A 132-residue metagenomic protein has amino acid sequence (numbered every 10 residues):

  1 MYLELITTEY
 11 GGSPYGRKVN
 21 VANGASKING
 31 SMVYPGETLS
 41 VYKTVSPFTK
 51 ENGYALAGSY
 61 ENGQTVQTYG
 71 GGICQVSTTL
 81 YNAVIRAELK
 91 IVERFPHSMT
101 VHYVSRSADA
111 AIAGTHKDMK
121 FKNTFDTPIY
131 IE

Functional and structural regions predicted by a protein language model:
M1-E132: Well-ordered beta-sheet/strand-loop patches within structured domains
